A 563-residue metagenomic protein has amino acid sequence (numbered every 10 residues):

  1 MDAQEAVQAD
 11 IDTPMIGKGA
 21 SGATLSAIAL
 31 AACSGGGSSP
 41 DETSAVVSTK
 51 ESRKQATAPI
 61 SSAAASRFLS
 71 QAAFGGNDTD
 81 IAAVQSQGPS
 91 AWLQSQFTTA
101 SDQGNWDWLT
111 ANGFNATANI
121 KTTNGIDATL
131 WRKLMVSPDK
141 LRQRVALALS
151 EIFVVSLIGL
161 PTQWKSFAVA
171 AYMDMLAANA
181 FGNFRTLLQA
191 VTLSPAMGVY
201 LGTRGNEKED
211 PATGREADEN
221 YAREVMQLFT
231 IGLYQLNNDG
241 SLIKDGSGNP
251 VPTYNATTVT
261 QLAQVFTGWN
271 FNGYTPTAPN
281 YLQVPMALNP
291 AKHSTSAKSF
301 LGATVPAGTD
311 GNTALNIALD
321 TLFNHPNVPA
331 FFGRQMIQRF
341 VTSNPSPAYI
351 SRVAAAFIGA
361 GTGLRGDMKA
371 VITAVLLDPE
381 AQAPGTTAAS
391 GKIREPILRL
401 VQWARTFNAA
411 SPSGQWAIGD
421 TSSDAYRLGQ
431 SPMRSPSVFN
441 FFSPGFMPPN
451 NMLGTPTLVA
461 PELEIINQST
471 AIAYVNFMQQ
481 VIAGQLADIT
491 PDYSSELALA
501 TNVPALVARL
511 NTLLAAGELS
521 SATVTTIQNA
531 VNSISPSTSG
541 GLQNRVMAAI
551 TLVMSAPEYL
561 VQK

Functional and structural regions predicted by a protein language model:
D2, Q8-I11, S26-Q55: Bacterial Sec-dependent N-terminal signal peptides
A6-G22: N-terminal secretory signal peptides and thylakoid transit peptides that target proteins across membranes
A20, Q85-G88, F97, L109-G113 (+3 more regions): Active-site substrate-binding loop specific to GH73 endo-beta-N-acetylglucosaminidase modules in bacterial autolysins
S52-D102: N-terminal mature-domain "stem" immediately C-terminal to a signal peptide or N-terminal signal-anchor/transmembrane
S66, S70-A73, N112-N115, F153 (+4 more regions): Flexible, low-complexity segments enriched for small/polar residues
G125-I126, V136-R144: Amphipathic interfacial helices
D139-R142, F153-I158: Short, contiguous, well-structured surface segments enriched in hydrophobic/aromatic residues
